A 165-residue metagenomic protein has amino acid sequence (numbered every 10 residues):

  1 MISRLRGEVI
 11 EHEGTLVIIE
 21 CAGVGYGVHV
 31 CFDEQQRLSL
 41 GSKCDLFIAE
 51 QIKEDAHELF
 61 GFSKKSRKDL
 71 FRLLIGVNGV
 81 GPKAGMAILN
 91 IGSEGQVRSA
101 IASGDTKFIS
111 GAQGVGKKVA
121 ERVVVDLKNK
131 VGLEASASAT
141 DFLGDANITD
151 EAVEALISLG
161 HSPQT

Functional and structural regions predicted by a protein language model:
M1, L40, C44, S66 (+10 more regions): Helical mechanochemical/support elements of P-loop NTPase systems and associated helical scaffolds
M1, L70-G76, G85-I88, A100 (+2 more regions): Residue-level recognition of specific faces of alpha-helices
M1-G76: Structure-specific DNA junction-binding interface
E50, H57-F62, P82-I101, R122-S136: Amphipathic, charged-and-aliphatic alpha-helical interface segments that function as noncatalytic docking
S110-Q113, V123: Glycine- and Gly-Pro-enriched alpha-helical subdomains that act as flexible, kink-prone "lid/hinge" or packing modules
V123-T165: Strongly charged, low-complexity linkers/loops
